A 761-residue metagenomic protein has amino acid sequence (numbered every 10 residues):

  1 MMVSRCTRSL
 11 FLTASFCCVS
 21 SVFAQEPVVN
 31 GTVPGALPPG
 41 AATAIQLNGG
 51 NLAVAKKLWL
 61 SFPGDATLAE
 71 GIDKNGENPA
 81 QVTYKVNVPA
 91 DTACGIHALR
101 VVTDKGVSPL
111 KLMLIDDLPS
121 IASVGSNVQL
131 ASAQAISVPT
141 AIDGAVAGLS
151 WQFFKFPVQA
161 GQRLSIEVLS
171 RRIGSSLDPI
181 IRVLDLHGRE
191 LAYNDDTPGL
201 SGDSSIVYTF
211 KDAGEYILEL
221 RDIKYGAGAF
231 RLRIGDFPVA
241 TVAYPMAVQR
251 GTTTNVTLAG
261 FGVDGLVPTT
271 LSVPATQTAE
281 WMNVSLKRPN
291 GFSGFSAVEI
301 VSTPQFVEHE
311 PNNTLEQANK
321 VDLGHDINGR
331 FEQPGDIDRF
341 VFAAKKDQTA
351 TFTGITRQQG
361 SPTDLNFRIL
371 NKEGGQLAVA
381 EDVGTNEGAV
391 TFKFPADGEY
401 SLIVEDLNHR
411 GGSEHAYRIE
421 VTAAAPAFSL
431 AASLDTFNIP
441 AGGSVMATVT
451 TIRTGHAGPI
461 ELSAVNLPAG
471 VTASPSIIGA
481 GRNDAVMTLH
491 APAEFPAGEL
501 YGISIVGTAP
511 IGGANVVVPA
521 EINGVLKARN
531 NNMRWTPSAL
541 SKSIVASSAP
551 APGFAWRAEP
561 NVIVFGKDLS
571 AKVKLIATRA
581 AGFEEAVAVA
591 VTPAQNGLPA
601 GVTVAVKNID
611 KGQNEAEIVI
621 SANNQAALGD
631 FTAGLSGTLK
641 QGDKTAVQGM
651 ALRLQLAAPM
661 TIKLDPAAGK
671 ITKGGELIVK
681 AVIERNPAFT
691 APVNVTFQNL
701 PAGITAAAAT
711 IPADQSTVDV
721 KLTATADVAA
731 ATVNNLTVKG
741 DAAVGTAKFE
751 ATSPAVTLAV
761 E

Functional and structural regions predicted by a protein language model:
S9-S21: Bacterial N-terminal signal peptides
Q25-I72, E77, A90, D104 (+12 more regions): Acidic, Ser/Thr/Pro-rich low-complexity intrinsically disordered segments
P34, A55, S61-D65, P89-D91 (+10 more regions): Proline-anchored loop/turn motifs at beta-strand termini and strand-loop-strand connectors
D73-A80, D91, P198-L200, F210 (+15 more regions): Short proline/glycine- and polar residue-rich coil/turn motifs
D91-A98, D203, E219, Q277-M282 (+4 more regions): Short glycine/proline/serine/threonine-rich loop/turn segments at secondary-structure transition edges
L110-L112, G411-E414, G512-I522, N530-P537 (+2 more regions): Beta-sandwich strand segments
K111-V138, N290-G324: Predominantly extracellular/luminal regions of secreted and cell-surface proteins, especially disulfide-bonded
L112-S120, R233-F237, Q249, P274 (+6 more regions): Short beta-strand edge segments in extracellular beta-sheet folds
